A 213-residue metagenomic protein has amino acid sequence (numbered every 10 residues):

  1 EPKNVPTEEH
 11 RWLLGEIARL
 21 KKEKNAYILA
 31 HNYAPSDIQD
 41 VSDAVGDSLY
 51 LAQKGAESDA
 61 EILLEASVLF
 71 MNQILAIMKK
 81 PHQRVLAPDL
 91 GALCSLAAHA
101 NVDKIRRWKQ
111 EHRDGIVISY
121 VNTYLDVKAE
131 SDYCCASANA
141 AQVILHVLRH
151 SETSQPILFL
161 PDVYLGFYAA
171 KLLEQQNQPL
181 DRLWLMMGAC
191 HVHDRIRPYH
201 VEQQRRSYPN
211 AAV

Functional and structural regions predicted by a protein language model:
E1-V213: Active-site loop-to-helix "anion-binding N-cap" substructures in soluble metabolic enzymes
